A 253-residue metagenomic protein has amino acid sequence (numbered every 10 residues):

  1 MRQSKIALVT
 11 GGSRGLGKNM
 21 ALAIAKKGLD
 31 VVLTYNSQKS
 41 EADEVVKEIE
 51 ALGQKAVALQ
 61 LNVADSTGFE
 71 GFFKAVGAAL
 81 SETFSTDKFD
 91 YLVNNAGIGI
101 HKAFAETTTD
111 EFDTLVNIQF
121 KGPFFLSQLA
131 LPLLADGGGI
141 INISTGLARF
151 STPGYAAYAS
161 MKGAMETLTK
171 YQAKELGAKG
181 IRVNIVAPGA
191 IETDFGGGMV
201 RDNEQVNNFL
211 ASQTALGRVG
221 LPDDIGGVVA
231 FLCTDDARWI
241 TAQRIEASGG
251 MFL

Functional and structural regions predicted by a protein language model:
S13-G15: Conserved glycine-rich cofactor-binding loop
L29-E44: Conserved glycine-rich Rossmann-like NAD(P)H-binding loop of the short-chain dehydrogenase/reductase
F89, A103-F104, T108-V116, L210: Substrate-binding pocket helix/loop in short-chain dehydrogenase/reductase
T107, L147, S151-A159, Y171 (+1 more regions): Active-site loop-to-helix junction immediately N-terminal to the catalytic Tyr of the SDR YXXXK motif in Rossmann-fold
S127, M161, T169: Active-site helix of classical SDR
P132, K174-A178, R238: Alpha-helical segment proximal to the catalytic Tyr-Lys
F150, A230, T241-L253: Short C-terminal tail/terminal secondary-structure segment of NAD(P)H-dependent dehydrogenase/reductase domains
